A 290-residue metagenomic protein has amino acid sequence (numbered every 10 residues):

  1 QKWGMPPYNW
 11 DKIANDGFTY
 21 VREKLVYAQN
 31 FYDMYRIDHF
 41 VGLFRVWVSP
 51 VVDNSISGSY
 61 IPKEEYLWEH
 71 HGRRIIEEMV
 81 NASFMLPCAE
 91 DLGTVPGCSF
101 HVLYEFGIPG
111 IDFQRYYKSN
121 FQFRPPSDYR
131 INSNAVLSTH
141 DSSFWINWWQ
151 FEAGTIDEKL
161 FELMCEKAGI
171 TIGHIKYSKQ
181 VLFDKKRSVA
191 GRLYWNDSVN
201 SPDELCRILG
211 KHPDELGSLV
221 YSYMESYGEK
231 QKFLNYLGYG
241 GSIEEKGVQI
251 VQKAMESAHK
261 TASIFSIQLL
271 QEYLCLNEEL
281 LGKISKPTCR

Functional and structural regions predicted by a protein language model:
Q1-K260: Alpha-amylase-like alpha-glycosidases and glucanotransferases acting on alpha-linked glucans and related
Y35, S266-Q268: Hydrophobic residues within beta-strands of alpha/beta enzymes
F40, L269-Y273: Short, loop-centered acidic/histidine patches that primarily coordinate divalent metals
L274-R290: Low-complexity, glycine/alanine/valine/leucine- and proline-rich hydrophobic stretches
